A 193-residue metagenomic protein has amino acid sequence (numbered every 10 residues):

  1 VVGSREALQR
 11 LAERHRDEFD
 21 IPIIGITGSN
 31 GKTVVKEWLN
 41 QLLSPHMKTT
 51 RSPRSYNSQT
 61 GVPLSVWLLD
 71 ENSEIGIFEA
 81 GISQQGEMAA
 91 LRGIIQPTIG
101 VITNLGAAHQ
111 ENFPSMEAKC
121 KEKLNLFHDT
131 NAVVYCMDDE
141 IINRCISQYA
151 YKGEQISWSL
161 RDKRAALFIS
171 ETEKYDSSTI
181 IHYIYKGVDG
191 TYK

Functional and structural regions predicted by a protein language model:
S4, D138, Y175-S177: Alpha-helical structural motif
R5-M137, N143-G153: Phosphate-binding loop of NTP-binding sites
M116-E117, K152-K193: Adenine nucleotide phosphate-binding catalytic loops in nucleotide-utilizing enzymes
